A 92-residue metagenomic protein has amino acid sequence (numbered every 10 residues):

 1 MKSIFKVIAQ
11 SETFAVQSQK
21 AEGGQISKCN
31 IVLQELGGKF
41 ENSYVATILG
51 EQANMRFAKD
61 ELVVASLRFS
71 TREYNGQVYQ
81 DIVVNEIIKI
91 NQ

Functional and structural regions predicted by a protein language model:
M1-Q92: Single-stranded nucleic acid-binding surfaces, predominantly the OB-fold ssDNA-binding core
